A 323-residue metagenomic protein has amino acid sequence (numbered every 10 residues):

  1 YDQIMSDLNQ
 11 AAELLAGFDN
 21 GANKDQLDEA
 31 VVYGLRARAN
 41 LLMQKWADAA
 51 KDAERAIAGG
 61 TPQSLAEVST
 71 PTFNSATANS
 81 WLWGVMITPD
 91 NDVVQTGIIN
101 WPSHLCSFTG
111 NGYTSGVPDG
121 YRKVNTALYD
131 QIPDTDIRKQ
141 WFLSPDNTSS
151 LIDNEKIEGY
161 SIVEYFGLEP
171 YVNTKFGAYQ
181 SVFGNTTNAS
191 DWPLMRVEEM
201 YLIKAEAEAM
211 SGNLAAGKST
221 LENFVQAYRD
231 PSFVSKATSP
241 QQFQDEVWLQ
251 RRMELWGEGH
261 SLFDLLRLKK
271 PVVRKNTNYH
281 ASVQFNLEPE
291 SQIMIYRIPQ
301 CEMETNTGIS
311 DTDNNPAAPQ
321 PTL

Functional and structural regions predicted by a protein language model:
Y1-I99, D130-L323: Acidic/polar-rich alpha-helix caps and helix-coil junctions
D28, P118, K123-T126, P299: Residue-level signal for threonine
H104-V124: Short, cationic low-complexity segments
